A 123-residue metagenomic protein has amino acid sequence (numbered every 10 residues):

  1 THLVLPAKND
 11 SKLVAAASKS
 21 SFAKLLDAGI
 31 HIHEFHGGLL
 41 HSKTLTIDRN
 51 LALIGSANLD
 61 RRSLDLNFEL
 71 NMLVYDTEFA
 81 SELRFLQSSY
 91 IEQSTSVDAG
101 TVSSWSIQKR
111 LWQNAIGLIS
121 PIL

Functional and structural regions predicted by a protein language model:
T1-L123: PLD/PLD-like phosphodiesterase catalytic module centered on the HKD motif
